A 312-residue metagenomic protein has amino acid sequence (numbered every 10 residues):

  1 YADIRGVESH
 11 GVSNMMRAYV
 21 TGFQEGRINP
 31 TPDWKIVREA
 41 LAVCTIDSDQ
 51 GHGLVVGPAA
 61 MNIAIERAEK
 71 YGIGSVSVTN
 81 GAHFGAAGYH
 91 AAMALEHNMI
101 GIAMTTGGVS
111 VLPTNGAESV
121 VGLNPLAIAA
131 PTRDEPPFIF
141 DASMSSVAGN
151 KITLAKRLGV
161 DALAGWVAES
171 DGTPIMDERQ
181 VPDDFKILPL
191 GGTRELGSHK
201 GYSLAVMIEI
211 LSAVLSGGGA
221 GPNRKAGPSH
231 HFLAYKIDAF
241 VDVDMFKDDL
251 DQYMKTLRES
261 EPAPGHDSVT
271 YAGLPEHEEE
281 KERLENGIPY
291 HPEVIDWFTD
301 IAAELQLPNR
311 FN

Functional and structural regions predicted by a protein language model:
H10-I63: Active-site cofactor/substrate anionic-group-binding motifs, chiefly glycine- and Lys/Arg-rich phosphate-binding loops
M16-V20, N62-I65, A92-L95, A129 (+3 more regions): Predominant activation on well-ordered alpha-helical scaffold segments within soluble catalytic domains
L41-R133: A generic, well-ordered mixed alpha/beta core segment in the N-terminal half of proteins
Q50-H52, R194-L196, I237-V241: A generic structural motif
N98-S110, I208-G227: Glycine-rich phosphate/pyrophosphate-binding loops and their adjacent beta-strand/loop elements at enzyme active sites
V111-P182: Phosphate/diphosphate-binding glycine-rich loops and adjacent basic-rich segments that engage nucleotide
V160-A220: Secondary-shell segments that build the walls of catalytic and ion/ligand-binding clefts
I210-A213, A220-N312: Catalytic-core signal marking the mid-to-C-terminal active-site face
